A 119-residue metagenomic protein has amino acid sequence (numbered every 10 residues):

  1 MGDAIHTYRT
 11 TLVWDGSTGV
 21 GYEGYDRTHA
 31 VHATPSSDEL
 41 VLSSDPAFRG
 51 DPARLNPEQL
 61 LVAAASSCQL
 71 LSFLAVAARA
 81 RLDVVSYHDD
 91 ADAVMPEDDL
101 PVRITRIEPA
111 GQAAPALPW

Functional and structural regions predicted by a protein language model:
M1-A63, L71-W119: Extended beta-strand/beta-hairpin segments
